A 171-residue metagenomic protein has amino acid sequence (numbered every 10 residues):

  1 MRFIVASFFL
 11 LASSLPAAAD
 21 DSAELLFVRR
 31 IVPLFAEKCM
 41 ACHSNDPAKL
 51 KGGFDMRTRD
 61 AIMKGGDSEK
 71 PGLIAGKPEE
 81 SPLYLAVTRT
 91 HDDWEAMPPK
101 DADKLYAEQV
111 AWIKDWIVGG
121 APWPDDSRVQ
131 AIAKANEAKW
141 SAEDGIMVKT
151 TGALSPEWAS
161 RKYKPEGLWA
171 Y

Functional and structural regions predicted by a protein language model:
M1-I4: Positively charged n-region of N-terminal signal peptides that target proteins for export
F8-A18: Hydrophobic h-region of N-terminal signal peptides that target proteins for export in Gram-negative bacteria
A17-Y171: Aromatic- and Gly/Pro-enriched helix-to-coil junctions and flexible linker segments
